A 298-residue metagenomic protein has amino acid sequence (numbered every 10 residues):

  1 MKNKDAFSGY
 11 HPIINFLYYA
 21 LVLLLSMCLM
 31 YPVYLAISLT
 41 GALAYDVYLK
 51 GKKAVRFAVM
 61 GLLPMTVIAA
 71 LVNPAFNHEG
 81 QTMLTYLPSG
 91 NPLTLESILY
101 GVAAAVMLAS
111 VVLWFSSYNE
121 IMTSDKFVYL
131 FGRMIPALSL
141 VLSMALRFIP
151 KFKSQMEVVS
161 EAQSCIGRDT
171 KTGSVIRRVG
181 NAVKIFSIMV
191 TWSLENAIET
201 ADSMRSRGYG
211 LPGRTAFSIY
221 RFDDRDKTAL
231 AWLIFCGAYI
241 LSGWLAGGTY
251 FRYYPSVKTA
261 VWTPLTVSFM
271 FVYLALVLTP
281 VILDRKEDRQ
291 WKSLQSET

Functional and structural regions predicted by a protein language model:
M1-Y19, H78-Y100, A260: Interfacial loop/helix-cap signal at membrane boundaries in integral membrane proteins
K2-V47, V158, A162-T298: Transmembrane alpha-helix interface motif
M30, D46-K50, N73, N77: Short helix-loop boundary/capping segments at the starts of domains
Y34-L35, K53-A54, A145-R147: Short, charged/polar low-complexity linear motifs in solvent-exposed/disordered segments
T40-K50, P64-A69: Alpha-helical transmembrane segments and their membrane-interface exit regions
G51-V59: Interfacial helix-loop-helix linkers and transmembrane-helix boundary segments in multi-pass membrane proteins
A58-I176, R289-T298: Juxtamembrane/interface alpha-helical elements of multi-pass membrane proteins
